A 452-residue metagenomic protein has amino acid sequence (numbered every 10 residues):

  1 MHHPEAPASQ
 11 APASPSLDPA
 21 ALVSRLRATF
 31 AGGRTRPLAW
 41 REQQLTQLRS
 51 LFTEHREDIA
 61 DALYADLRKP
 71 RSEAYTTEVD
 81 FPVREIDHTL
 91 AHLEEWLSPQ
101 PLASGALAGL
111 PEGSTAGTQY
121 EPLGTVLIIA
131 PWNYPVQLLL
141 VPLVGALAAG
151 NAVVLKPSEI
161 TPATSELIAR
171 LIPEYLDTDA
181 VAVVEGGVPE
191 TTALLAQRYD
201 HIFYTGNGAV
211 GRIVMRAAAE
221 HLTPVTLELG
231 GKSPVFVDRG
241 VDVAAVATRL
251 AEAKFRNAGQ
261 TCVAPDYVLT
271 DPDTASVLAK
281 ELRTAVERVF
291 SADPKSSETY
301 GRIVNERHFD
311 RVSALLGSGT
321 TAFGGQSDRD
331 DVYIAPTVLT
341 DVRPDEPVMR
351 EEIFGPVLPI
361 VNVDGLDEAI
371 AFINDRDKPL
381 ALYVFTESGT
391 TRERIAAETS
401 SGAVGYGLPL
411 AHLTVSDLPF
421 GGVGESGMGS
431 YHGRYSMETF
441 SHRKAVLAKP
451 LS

Functional and structural regions predicted by a protein language model:
M1-T115: N-terminal Rossmann-like NAD(P)+-binding subdomain of aldehyde/semialdehyde dehydrogenases
H2, P37, Y333-S452: Conserved C-terminal structural/oligomerization subdomain of aldehyde/semialdehyde dehydrogenase
Q10-P12, A209-R343, Y406: ALDH superfamily catalytic-core signature
P19, L38, R56, V243 (+3 more regions): Residues at or immediately preceding the N-termini of alpha-helices
A28-R34, I128, V235-V237, Y267-T270 (+4 more regions): Short, well-ordered beta-strand elements within core beta-sheets of diverse protein domains
F30, R34, R49-F52, R56 (+14 more regions): Structural signal for hydrophobic packing residues in well-ordered secondary-structure cores of soluble enzyme domains
R41, I86, G150, V181 (+8 more regions): Residue-level signal for inorganic ion chemistry
G105-A245, S276, V363: Rossmann-like NAD(P) dinucleotide-binding subdomain of oxidoreductase/dehydrogenase enzymes
